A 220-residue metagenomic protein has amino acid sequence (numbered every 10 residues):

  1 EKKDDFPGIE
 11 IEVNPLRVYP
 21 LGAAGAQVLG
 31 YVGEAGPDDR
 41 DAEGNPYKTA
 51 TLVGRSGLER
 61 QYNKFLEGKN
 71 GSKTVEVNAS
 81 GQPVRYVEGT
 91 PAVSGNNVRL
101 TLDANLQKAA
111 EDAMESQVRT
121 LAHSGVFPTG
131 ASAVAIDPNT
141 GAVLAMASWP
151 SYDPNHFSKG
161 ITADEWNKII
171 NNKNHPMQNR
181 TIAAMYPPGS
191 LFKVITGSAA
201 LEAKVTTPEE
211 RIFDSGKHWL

Functional and structural regions predicted by a protein language model:
E1-N96, D112: Small/polar-residue-rich segments within soluble enzyme cores
I9, D38, S72, T120 (+3 more regions): Generic macromolecular interface patches on structured domains
G30-E34, A104, S151: Non-catalytic surface loops within mature trypsin-like serine protease
Q82, G141-A142: Residue-level signal for well-ordered, solvent-exposed loop/turn and beta-edge residues enriched in charged/polar side
P91-T140, M146, S158-L220: Active-site loop and adjoining helix of the penicillin-binding protein/serine DD-peptidase-beta-lactamase fold
A145-S151: Short beta->alpha transition motifs characteristic of CBS
P154-H156: Cytochrome P450 core scaffold surrounding the K-helix E-X-X-R motif and the conserved "meander" helix-loop region
